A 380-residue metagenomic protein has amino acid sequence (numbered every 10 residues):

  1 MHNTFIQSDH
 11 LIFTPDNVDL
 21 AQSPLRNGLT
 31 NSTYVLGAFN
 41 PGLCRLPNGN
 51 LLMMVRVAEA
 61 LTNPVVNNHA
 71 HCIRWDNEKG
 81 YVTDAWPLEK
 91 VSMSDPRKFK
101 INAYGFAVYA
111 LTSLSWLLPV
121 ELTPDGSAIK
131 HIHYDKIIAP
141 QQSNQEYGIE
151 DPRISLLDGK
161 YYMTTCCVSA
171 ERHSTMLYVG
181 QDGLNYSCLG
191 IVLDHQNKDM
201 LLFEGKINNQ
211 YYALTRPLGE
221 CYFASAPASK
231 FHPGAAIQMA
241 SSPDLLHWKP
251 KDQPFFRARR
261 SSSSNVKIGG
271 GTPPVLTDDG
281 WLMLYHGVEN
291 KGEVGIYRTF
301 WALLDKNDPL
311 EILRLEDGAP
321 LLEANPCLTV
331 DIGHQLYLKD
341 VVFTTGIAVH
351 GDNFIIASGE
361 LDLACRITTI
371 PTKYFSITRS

Functional and structural regions predicted by a protein language model:
M1-Y147, S155-L201, G205-V266, L276-Y337 (+2 more regions): Beta-rich carbohydrate-recognition and catalytic domains
P152, L202-E204, G271-P273, T344-V349: Beta-rich, blade/repeat-based domains predominating in secreted/periplasmic proteins but also intracellular
I332-H334, V342-T345: Short glycine-rich, acidic/polar surface loops and turns
